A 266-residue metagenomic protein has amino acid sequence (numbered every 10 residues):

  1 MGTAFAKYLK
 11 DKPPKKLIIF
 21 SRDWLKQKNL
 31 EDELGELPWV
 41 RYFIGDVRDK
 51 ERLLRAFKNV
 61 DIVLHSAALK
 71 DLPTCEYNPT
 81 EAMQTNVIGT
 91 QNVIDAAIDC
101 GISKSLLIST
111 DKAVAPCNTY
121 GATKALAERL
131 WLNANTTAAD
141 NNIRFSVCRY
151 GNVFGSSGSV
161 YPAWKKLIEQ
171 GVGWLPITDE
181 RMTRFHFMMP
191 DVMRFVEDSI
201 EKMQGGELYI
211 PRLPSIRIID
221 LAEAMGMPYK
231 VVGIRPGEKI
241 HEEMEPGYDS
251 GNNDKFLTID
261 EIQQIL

Functional and structural regions predicted by a protein language model:
G2-T3: N-terminal Rossmann-fold NAD(P) dinucleotide-binding loop
Y8-K16, G101: Conserved S-adenosyl-L-methionine
P13-K26: Conserved glycine-rich Rossmann-like NAD(P)H-binding loop of the short-chain dehydrogenase/reductase
S21, F43-I44, Q84, V231: Conserved residues in the N-terminal Rossmann fold of short-chain dehydrogenase/reductase
G35-E36, V40-I62: Conserved Rossmann-fold cofactor-binding substructure of NAD(P)-dependent oxidoreductases
Y42, A82, S105, F145-C148: Hydrophobic/aromatic anchor residues within beta-strands of the central parallel beta-sheet of Rossmann-like
H65, L69-E128, N133: Conserved Rossmann-fold NAD(P)-dependent oxidoreductase catalytic core, especially the SDR/UDP-sugar
D99, R129, N133-V147, N152-L266: Strand-loop microenvironment adjacent to phosphate/nucleotide-handling motifs in alpha/beta enzyme folds
